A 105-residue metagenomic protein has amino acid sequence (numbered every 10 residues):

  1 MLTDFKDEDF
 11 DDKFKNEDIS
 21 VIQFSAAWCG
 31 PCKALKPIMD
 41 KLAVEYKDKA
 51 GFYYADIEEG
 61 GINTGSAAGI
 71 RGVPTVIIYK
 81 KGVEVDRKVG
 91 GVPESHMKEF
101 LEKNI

Functional and structural regions predicted by a protein language model:
L2-I19: A short beta-strand-turn-helix
D4-F5, F24, M39, A43 (+1 more regions): Thiol-based oxidoreductase modules, predominantly thioredoxin-like and allied folds used for disulfide exchange
D12-K13, T64, F100: CheY-like receiver
D18, S25-W28, G72: Short pre-active-site segment immediately N-terminal to redox-active cysteine/selenocysteine motifs in thiol-based
F24-I38: Conserved redox-active cysteine motifs that mediate thiol-disulfide chemistry, especially di-cysteine Cys-X(1-2)-Cys
S66-R71: A short glycine-leucine-enriched loop at secondary-structure breakpoints that most characteristically corresponds
G72, I78-I105: Non-catalytic, surface beta->alpha helical segment in thiol-disulfide oxidoreductase systems
